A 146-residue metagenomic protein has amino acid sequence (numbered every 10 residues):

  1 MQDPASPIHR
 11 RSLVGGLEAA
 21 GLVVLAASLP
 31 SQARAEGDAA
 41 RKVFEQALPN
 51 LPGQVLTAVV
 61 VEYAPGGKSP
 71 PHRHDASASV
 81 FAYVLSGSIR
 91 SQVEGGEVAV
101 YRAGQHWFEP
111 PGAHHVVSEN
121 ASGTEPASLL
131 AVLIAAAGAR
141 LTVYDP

Functional and structural regions predicted by a protein language model:
Q2-V24: N-terminal secretory signal peptides and thylakoid transit peptides that target proteins across membranes
A27-G53: C-terminal segment of N-terminal export signals and the immediately downstream linker at the start of the mature
Q54, K68-Y83: A short beta-loop-beta micro-motif enriched in histidine and acidic residues
V59-D75, P110-G112: Conserved short histidine dyad/triad with adjacent acidic residue
S77-G95, Q105: Glycine- and acidic-residue-biased ligand/ion/polar-headgroup-sensing regions
G95-G112: Short acidic-glycine-tyrosine-enriched beta hairpin
G112-A139: Ligand-binding loop in jelly-roll beta-barrel domains
